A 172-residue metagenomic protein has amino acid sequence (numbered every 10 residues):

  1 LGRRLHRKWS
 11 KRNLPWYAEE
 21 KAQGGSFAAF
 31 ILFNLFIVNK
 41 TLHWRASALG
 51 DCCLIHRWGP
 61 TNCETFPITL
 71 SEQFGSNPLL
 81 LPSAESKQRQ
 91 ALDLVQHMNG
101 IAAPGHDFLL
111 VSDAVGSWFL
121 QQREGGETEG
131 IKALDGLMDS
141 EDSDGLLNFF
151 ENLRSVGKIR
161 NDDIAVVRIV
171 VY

Functional and structural regions predicted by a protein language model:
L1-I55, D93-A102, K158: Catalytic core of PPM/PP2C metal-dependent serine/threonine phosphatase domains
H6-K8, T65-F74, G125-K132: A broad, low-specificity signal for short, low-complexity segments enriched in glycine/proline and polar/charged
F33-F36, R57-G59, R168-Y172: Short beta-strand-to-coil "C-cap" segments at the C-terminal boundary of structured domains/repeats, marking
L42-S76, H106: Hydrophobic, aromatic-enriched interface-forming segments
H56, L81-S83, S117: Generic structural "secondary-structure junction" signal
T69-A91: Glycine-rich phosphate-binding loop plus the immediately following alpha-helix
E85-Y172: C-terminal catalytic subdomain
